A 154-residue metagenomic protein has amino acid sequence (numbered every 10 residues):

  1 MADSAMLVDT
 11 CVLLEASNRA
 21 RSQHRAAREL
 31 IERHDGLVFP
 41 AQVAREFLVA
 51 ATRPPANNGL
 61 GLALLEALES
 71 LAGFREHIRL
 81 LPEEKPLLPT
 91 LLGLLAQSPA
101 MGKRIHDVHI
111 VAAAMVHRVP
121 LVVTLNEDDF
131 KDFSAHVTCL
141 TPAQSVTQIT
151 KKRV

Functional and structural regions predicted by a protein language model:
M1-A5, V108-V154: Acidic, PIN/NYN-like endoribonuclease modules and their adjacent C-terminal/linker elements
M1-F39, P54-E66, K151-K152: Short, well-structured N-terminal submotif of metal-dependent ribonuclease cores
C11-V12, Q42, H109, D128: Alpha-helix/helix-capping structural signal
L13, A44-F47, F130, S145: A generic structural signal for short hydrophobic patches within well-formed alpha-helices
R21, A51-A96: Active-site-proximal, substrate-binding regions of enzyme catalytic domains and RNA-binding/basic surfaces
P40-A41, T124: Short beta-strand segments at enzyme active-site cores
R45, P86-T90, Q144-T150: A short acidic, often aromatic-flanked loop/helix-cap motif at beta-alpha or helix-coil junctions that lines enzyme
I78-E127, V154: Active-site neighborhoods of divalent-metal-dependent phosphate/nucleic-acid chemistry enzymes
